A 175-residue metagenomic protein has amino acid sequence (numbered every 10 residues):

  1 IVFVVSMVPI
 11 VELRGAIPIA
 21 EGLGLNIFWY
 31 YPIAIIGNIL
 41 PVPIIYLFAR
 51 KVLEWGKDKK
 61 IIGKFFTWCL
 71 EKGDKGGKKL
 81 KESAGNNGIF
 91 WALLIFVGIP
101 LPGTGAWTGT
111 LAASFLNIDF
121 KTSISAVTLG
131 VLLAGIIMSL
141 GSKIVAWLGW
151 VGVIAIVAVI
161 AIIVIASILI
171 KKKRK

Functional and structural regions predicted by a protein language model:
I1-L40, L47, K79-S142: Hydrophobic alpha-helical membrane segments of integral membrane proteins
I1-V2, L23-V97, V145-K175: Membrane-interfacial helix-loop-helix
